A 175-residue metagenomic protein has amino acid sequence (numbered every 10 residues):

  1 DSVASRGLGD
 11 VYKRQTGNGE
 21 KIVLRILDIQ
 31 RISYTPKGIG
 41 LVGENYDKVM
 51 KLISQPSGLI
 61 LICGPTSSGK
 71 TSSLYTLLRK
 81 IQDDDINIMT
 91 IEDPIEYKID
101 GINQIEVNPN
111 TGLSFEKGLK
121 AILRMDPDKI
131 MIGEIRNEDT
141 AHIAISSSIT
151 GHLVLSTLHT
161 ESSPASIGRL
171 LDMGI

Functional and structural regions predicted by a protein language model:
S5-R6, D10-I175: Short, flexible helix-loop junctions that flank or precede catalytic/ligand sites
